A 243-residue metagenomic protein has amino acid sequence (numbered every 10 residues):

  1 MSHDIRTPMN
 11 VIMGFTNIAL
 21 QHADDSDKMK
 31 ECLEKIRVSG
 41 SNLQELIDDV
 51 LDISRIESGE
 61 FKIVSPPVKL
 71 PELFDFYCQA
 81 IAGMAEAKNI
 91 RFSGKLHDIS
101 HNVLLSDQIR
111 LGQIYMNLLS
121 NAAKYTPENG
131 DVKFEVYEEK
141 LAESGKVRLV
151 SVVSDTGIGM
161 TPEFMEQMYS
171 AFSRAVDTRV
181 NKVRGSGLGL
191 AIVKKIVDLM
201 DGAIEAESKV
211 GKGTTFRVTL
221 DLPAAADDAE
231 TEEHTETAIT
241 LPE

Functional and structural regions predicted by a protein language model:
V38-E45: Short alpha-helical segment of the dimerization/phosphotransfer core of two-component systems
S54-S65: Helix-loop junction within the histidine kinase core
V64-K69, E86, R91-N102, Y137-E139: Conserved catalytic submotifs in the C-terminal HATPase_c
L70, G159-Q167: Short helix N-cap motif at coil->helix boundaries in the Bergerat
G83, I158-G159: Glycine-rich G1-box
R184, G189, V193: Short alpha-helical Gxxx[C/S/T] motif in the catalytic ATP-binding
